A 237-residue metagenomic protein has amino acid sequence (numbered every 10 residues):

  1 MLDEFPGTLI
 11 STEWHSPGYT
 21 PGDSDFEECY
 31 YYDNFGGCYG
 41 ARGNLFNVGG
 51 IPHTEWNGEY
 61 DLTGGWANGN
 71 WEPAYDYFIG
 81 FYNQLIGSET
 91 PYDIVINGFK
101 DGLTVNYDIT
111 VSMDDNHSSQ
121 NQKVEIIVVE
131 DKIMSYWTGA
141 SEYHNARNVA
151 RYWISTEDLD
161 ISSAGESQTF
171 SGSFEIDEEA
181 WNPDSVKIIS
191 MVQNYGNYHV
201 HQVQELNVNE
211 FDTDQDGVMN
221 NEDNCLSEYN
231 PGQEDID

Functional and structural regions predicted by a protein language model:
M1: Conserved redox-active cysteine motifs that mediate thiol-disulfide chemistry, especially di-cysteine Cys-X(1-2)-Cys
G7-F211: Short, conserved sequence motifs used for protein processing/export or organelle targeting and for catalysis
E210-D237: Extracellular calcium-associated, cysteine-rich motifs in secreted modular proteins
